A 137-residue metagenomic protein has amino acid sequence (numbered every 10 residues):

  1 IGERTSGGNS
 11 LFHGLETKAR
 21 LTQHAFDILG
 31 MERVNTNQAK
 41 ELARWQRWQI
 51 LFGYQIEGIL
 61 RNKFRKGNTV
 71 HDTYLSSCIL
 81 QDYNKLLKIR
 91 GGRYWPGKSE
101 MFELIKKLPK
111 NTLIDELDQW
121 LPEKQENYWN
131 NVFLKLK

Functional and structural regions predicted by a protein language model:
I1-K137: Acyl-donor (CoA/ACP) binding surface of acyl/acetyltransferases
